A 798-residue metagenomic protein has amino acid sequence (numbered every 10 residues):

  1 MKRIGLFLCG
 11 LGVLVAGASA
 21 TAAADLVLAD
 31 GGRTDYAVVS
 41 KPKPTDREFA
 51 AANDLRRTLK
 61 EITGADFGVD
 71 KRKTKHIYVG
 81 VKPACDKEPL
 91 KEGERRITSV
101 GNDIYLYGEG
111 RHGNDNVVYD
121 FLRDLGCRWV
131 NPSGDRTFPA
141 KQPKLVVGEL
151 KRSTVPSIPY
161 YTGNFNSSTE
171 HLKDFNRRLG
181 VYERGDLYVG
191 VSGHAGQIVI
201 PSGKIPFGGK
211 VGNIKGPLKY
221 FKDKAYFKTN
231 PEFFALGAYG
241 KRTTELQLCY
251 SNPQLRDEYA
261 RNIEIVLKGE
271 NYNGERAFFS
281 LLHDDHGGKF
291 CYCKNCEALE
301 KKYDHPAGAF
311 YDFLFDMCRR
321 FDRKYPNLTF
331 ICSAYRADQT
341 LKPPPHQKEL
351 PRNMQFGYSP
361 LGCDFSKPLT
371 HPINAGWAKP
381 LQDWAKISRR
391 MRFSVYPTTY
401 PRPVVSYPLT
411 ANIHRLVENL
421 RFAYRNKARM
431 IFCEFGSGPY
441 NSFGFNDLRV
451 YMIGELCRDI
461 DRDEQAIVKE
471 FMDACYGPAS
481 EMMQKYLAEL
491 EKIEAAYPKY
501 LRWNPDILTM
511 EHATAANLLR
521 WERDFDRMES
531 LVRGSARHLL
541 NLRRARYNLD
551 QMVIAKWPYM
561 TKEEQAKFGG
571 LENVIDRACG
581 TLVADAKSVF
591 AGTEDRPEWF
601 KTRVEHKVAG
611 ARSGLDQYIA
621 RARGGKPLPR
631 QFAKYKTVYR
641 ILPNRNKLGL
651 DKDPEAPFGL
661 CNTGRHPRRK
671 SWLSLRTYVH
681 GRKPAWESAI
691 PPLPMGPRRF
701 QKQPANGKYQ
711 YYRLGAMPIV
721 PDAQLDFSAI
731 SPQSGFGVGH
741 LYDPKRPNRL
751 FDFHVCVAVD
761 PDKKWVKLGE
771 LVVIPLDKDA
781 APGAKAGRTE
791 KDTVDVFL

Functional and structural regions predicted by a protein language model:
F7-A16: Bacterial N-terminal signal peptides
A20-R96, R136-K151: Acidic, contiguous N-terminal accessory segments
T34, A51-D54, T58, E92-F315 (+4 more regions): Feature activates predominantly on carbohydrate-active enzymes
Q254-L255, I265, A375-E481, K485 (+2 more regions): Structured mid-domain segments that build the active-site/substrate or prosthetic-cofactor binding neighborhood
A334-L361, V405-N412, Y440-R449: Substrate-binding cleft/loops of secretory-pathway carbohydrate-active enzymes
K427, I453-P692, Q703-P704, Q710-Y712: Catalytic domains of carbohydrate-active enzymes that cleave complex glycans
W686, I690-Y742: Extracellular carbohydrate recognition and processing domains and analogous Trp-centered ligand-binding platforms
Q733-L798: Exposed low-complexity, polar/acidic, P/S/T/G-rich flexible segments that act as propeptides, protease-susceptible
